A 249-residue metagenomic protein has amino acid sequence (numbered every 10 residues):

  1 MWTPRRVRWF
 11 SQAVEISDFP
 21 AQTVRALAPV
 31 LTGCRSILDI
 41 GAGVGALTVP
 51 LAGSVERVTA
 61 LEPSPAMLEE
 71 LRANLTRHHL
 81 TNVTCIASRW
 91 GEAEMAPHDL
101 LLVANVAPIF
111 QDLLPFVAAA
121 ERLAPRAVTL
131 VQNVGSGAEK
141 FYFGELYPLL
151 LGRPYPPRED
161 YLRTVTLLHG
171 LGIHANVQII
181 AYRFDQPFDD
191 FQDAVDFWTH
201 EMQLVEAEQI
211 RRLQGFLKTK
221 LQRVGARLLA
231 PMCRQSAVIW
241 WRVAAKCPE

Functional and structural regions predicted by a protein language model:
M1-T32: Conserved class I S-adenosyl-L-methionine
C34-G41: Conserved class I S-adenosyl-L-methionine
V44-G91: Class I SAM-dependent methyltransferase SAM/SAH-binding core
L100-L113: A short SAM/SAH-binding and catalytic strip from SAM-dependent methyltransferases
L114-T129: A short glycine-rich, Lys/Arg-flanked "PGG" loop and its adjoining helix->strand segment in the class I
T129-P156: Conserved class I S-adenosyl-L-methionine
P157-G172: Short alpha-helix
H174-E249: Conserved Class I S-adenosyl-L-methionine
